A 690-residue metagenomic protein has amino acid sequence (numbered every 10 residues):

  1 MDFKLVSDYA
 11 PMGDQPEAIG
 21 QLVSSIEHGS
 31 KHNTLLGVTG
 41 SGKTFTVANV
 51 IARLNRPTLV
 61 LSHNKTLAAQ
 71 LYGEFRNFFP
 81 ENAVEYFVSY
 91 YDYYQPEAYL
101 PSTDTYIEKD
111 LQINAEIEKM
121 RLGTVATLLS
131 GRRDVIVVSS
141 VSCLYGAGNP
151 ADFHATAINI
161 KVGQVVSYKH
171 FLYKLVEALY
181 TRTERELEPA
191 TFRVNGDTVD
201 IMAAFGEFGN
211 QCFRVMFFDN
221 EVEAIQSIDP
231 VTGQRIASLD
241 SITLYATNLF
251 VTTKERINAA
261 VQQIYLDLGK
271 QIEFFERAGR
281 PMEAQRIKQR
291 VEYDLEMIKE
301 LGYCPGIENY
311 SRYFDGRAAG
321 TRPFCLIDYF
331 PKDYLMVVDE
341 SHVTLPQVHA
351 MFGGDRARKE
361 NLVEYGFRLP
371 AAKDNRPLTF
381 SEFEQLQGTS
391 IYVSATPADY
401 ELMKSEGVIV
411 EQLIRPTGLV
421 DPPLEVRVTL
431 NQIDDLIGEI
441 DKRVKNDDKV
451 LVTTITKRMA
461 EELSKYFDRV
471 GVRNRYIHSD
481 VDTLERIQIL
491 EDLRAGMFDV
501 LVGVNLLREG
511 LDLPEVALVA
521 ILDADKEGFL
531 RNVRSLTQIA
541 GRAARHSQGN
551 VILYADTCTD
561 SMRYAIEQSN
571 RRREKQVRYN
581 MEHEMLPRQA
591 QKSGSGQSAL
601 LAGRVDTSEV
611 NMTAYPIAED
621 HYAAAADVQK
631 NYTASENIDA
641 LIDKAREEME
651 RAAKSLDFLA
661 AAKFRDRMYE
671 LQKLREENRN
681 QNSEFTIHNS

Functional and structural regions predicted by a protein language model:
M1-D2, K442, R578-K663, M668-S690: Acidic, low-complexity intrinsically disordered tails
M1-S593, A599, M649-R651: ASCE RecA-like P-loop NTPase motor cores that couple ATP hydrolysis to mechanical translocation on nucleic acids
